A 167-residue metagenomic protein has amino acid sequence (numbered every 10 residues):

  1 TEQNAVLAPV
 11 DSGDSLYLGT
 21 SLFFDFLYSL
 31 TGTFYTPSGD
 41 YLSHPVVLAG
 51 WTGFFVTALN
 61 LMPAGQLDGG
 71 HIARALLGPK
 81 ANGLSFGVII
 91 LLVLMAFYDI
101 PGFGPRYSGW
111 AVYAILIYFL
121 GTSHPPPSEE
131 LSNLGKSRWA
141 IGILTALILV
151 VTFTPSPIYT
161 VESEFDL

Functional and structural regions predicted by a protein language model:
T1-L167: Hydrophobic transmembrane alpha-helices and their immediate loop junctions in multi-pass integral membrane proteins
